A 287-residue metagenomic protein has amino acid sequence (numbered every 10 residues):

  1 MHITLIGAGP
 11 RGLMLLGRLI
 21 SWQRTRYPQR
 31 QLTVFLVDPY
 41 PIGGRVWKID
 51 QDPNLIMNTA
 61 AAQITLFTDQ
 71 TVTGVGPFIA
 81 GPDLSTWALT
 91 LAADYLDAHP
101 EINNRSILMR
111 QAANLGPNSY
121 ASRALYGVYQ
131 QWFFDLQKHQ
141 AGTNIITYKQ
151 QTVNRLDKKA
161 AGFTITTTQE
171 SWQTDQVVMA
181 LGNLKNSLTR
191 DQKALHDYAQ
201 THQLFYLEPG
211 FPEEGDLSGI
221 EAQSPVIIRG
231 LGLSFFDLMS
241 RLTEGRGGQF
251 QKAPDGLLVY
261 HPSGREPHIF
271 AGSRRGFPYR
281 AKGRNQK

Functional and structural regions predicted by a protein language model:
M1-I3: Extreme N-terminal starter segment of soluble prokaryotic enzymes
I6, V153, S171-K185, I227-I228: Short hydrophobic core segments
P10, L15-I42, N183-K287: Rossmann-like dinucleotide-binding core of oxidoreductases
V37-V128, G272-K287: Glycine-rich active-site loop/strand segments that organize a redox cofactor
A124-Y148: Helical element adjacent to the flavin cofactor pocket in flavoenzyme catalytic cores
H139-T147, A160, T201-Q203, R265: A short helix-to-beta-strand connector/capping loop
I146, G162-I165, W172, N183: Extended, H/D-rich, highly charged conserved domains that either
Y148-G162: A conserved short coil-to-beta-strand element within the FAD-binding core of flavoproteins
